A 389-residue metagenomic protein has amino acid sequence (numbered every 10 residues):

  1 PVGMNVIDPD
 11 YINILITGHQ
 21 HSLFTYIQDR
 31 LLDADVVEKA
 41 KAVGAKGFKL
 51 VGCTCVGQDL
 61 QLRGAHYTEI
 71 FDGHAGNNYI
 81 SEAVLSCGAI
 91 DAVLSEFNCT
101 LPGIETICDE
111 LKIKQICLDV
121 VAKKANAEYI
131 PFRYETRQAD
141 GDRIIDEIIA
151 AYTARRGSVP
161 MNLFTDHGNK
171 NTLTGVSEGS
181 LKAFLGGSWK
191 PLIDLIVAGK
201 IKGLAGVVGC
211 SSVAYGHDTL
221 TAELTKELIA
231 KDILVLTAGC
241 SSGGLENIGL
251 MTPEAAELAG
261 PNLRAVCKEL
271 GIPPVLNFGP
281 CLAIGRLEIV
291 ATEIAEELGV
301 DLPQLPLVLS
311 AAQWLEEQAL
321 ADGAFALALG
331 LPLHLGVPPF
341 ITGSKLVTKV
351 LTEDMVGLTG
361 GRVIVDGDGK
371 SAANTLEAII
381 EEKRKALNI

Functional and structural regions predicted by a protein language model:
P1-I389: Anaerobic metallocofactor- and corrinoid-dependent redox/one-carbon enzyme cores, especially those from methanogenesis
